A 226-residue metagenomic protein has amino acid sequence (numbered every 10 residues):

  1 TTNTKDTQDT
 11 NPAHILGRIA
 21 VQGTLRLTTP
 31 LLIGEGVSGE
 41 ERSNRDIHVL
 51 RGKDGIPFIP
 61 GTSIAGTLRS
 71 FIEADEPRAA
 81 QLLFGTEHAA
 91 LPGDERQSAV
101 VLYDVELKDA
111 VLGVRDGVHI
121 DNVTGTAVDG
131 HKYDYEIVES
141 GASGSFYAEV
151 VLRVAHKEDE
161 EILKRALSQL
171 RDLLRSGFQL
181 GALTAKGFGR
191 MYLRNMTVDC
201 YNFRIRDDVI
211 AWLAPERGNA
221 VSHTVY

Functional and structural regions predicted by a protein language model:
T1-Y226: Small/polar/charged residue-enriched interaction surfaces, especially the RNA/DNA-contacting tracks of RNP/CRISPR
